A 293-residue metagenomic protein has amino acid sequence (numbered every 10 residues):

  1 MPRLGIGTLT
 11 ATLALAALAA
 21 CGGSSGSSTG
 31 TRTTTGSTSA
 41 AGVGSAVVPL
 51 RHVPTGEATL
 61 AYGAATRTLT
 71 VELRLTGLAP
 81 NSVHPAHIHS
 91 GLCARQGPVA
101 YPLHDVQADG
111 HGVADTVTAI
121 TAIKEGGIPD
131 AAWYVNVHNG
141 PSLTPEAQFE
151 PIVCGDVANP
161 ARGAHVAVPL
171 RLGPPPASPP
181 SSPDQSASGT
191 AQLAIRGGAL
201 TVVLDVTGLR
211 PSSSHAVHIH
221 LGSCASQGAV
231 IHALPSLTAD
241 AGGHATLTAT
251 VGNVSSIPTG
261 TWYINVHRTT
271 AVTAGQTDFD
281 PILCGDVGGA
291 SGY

Functional and structural regions predicted by a protein language model:
M1-T10: Bacterial N-terminal signal peptides that target proteins for export
A11-L15: Core hydrophobic alpha-helical transmembrane segments of single-pass membrane proteins
A16-A20: C-terminal motif of bacterial Sec signal peptides marking the signal peptidase cleavage site
G22-P85, H89-Y293: N-terminal leader/targeting pre-sequences
